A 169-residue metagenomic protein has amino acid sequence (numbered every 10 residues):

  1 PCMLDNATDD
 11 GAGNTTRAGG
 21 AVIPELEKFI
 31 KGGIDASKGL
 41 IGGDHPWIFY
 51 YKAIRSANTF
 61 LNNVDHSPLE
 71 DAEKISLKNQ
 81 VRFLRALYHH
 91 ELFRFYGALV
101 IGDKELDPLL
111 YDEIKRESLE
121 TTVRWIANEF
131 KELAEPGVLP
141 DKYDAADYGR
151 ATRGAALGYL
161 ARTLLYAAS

Functional and structural regions predicted by a protein language model:
P1-T16, T59, L77, E120: Acidic, glycine-rich segments characteristic of secretory precursors and extracytoplasmic regions
C2, N6-A7, Y96-G102: Outer-membrane beta-barrel and related beta-rich outer-membrane complex signature in Gram-negative bacteria
G20-Y96, Y111-R124, N128-Y148: Conserved, well-structured interaction surfaces
F93-R94, V100, Y166-S169: Short coil/turn linking the two alpha-helices of tandem helical-hairpin repeats
D103-Y111: Short linear capping/connector segments at secondary-structure termini
E105-L106, R116, G158, S169: Acidic, serine/threonine/proline-rich low-complexity intrinsically disordered regions
G149-Y159: Amphipathic alpha-helical protein-interaction segments enriched in hydrophobic
